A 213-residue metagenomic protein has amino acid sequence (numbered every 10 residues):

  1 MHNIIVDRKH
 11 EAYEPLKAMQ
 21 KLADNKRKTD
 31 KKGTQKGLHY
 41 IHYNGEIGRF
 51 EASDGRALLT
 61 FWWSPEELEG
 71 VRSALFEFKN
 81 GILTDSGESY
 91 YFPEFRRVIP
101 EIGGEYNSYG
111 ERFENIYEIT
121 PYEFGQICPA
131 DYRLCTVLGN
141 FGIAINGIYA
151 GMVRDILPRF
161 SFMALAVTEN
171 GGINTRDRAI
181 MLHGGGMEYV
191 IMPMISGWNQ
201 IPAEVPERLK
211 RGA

Functional and structural regions predicted by a protein language model:
M1-A213: DNA polymerase processivity clamps
